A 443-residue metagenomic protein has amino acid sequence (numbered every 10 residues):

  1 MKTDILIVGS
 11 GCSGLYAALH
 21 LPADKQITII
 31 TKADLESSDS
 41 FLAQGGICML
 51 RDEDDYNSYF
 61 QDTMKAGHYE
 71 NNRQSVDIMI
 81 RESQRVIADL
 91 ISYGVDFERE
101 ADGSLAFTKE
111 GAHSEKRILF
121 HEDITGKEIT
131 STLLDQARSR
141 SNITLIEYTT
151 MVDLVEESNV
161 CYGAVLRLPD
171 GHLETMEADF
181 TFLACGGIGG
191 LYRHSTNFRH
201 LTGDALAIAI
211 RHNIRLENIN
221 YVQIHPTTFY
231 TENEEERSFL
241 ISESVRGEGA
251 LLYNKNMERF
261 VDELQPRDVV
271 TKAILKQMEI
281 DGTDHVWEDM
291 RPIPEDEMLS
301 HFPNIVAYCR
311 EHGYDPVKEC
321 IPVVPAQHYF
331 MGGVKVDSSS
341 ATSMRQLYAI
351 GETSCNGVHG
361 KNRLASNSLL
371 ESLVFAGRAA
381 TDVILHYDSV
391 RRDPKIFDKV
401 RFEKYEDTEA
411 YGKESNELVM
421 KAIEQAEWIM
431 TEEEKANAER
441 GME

Functional and structural regions predicted by a protein language model:
M1-T3, C12, H20, L35-E36 (+10 more regions): Glycine- and aromatic-enriched mobile tails/lids
M1-T3, G171-F180, S343-M344: Core beta-strand elements of the Rossmann-like FAD/NAD(P) dinucleotide-binding domain in flavoenzyme oxidoreductases
D4-I29: N-terminal Rossmann-like FAD-binding beta1-loop-alpha1 element of flavoenzymes
A33-M64, H68, E236-R237: Conserved N-terminal glycine-rich FAD pyrophosphate-binding loop of Rossmann-like flavoproteins
L35, I208, I214-Y314, D382: An anion/pyrophosphate-binding glycine-rich loop and adjacent beta-alpha core in soluble alpha-beta enzymes
Y93-H172, A184, F229-E232, L252: Conserved redox-cofactor binding core of oxidoreductases
I146-E147, V152-R167, H301-C355, W428: A glycine-rich dinucleotide-binding beta-alpha-beta segment and adjacent secondary-structure elements that constitute
F180-N233, L369, L373: Glycine-rich loop(s) and the adjacent beta-strand/alpha-helix scaffold that form part
